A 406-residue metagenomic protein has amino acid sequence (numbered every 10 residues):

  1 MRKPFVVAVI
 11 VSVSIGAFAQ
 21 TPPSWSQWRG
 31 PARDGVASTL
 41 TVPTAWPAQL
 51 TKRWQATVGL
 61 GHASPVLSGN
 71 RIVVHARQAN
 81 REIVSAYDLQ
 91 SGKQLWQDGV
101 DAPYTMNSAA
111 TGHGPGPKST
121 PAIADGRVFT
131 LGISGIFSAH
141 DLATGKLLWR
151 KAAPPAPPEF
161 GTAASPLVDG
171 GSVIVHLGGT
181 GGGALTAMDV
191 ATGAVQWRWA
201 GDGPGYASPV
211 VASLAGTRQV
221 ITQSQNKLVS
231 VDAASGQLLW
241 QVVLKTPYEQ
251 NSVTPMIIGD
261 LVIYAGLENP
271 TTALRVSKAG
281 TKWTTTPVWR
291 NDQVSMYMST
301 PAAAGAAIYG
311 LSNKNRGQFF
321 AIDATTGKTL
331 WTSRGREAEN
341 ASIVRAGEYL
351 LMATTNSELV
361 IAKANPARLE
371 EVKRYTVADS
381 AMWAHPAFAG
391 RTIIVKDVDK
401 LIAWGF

Functional and structural regions predicted by a protein language model:
M1-P4, F406: Positively charged n-region of N-terminal signal peptides that target proteins for export
V6-G16: Bacterial N-terminal signal peptides
A19-F406: Noncatalytic, solvent-exposed loop/strand surfaces of beta-propeller-type extracellular/periplasmic domains
